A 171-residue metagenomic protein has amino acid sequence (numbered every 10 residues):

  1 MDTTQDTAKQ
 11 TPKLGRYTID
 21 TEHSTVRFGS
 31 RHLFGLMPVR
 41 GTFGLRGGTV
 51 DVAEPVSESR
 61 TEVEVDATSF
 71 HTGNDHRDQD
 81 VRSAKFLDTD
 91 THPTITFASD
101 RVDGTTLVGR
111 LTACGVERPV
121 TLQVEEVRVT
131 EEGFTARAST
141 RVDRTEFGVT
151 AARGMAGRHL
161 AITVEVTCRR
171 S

Functional and structural regions predicted by a protein language model:
M1-S171: Low-complexity, acidic/polar, glycine-enriched regions of mature
